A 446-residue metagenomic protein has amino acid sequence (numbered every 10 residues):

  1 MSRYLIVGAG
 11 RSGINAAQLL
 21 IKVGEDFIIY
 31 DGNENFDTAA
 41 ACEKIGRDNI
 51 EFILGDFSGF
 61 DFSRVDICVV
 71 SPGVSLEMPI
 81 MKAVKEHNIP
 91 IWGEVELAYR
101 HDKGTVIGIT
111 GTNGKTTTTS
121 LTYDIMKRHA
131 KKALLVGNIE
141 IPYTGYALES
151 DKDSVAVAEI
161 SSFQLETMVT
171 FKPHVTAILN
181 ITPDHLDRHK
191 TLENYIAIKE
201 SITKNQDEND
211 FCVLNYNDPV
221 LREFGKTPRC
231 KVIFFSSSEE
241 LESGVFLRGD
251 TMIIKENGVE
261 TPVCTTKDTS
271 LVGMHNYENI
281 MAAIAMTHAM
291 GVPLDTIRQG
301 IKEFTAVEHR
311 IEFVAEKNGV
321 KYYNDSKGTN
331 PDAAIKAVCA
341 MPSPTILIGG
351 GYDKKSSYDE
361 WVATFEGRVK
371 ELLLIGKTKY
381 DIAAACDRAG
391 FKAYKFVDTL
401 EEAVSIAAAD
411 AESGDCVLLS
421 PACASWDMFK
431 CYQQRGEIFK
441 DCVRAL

Functional and structural regions predicted by a protein language model:
S2-R3, N15-V23, K132, T266-R368: Nucleotide phosphate-binding/pyrophosphate-handling subdomain across enzymes that bind or process nucleotide phosphates
R3, L19-K22, E43, G59-S63 (+5 more regions): Phosphate-binding loop of NTP-binding sites
A9-G10: Glycine-rich Rossmann-fold phosphate-binding loop(s) that bind the pyrophosphate of adenine dinucleotide cofactors
L20, C68, I109, N138 (+11 more regions): Residue-level signal for inorganic ion chemistry
E25-C42: NAD(P)-binding Rossmann-fold cofactor-contacting core
E43, D359-G414: C-terminal helical cap/extension that packs against the catalytic core of soluble nucleotide-cofactor enzymes
D48-F60: Glycine-rich, highly charged phosphate/nucleotide-binding loops
G55-D56, W92-E96, R229-L247, R298-K302 (+2 more regions): Beta-strand->loop->alpha-helix junctions that form or flank phosphate-binding loops in nucleotide-handling enzymes
